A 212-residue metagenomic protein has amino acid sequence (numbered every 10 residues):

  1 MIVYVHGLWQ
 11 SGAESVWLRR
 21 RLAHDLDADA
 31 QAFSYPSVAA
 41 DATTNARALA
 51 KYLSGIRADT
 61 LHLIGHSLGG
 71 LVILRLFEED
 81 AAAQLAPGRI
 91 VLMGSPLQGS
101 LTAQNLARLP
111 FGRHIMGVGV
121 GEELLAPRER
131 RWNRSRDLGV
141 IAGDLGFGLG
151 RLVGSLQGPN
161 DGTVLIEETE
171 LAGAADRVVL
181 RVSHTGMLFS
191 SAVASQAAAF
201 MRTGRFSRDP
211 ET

Functional and structural regions predicted by a protein language model:
I2-L8, G12-A13, W17, L22-A23 (+2 more regions): Serine-dependent carboxylesterase/thioesterase catalytic core of lipase-like alpha/beta-hydrolase/SGNH enzymes
Q10, R134-T212: C-terminal catalytic-base region of ester-bond hydrolases, centering on the histidine of the charge-relay
A28, A58-D59, A174, T203: Short, well-ordered coil loops that connect the C-terminus of an alpha-helix to the N-terminus of a beta-strand
